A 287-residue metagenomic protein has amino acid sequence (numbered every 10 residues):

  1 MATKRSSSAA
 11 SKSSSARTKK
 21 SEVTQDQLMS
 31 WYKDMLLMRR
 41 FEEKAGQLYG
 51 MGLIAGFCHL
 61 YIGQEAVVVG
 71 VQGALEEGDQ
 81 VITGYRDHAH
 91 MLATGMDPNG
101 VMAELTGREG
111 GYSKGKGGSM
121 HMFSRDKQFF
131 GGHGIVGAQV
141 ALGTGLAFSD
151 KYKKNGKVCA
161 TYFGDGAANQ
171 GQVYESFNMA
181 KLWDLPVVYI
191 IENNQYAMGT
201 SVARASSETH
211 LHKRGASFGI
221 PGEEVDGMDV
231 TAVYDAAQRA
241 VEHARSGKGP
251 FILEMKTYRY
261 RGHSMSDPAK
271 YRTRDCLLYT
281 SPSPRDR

Functional and structural regions predicted by a protein language model:
A2-A55, E77: Cofactor-/ligand-binding subdomain signature composed of acidic, glycine-rich, tryptophan-containing flexible loops
E43-G46, M51-W183, S201-S207, H212 (+1 more regions): Cofactor-binding active-site loop characterized by glycine-rich and histidine/acidic residues
A89, Q195-M198, R259-R261: Short gly/pro/ser/thr-enriched loop/turn and capping motifs at secondary-structure boundaries
A167-G171, V230-D235: Active-site glycine- and acidic-residue-rich loops that bind and position anionic ligands or nucleotide-like cofactors
L185-Y189: A glycine-rich helix N-cap at a beta->alpha junction
Q195-T200, I220-V225, K270-L278: Short beta-alpha connecting loops at secondary-structure transitions that line or flank enzyme active sites
A232-P268: Structural signature of the thiamine diphosphate
Y279-D286: Conserved small/polar residues in nucleotide/adenosyl-binding loops
